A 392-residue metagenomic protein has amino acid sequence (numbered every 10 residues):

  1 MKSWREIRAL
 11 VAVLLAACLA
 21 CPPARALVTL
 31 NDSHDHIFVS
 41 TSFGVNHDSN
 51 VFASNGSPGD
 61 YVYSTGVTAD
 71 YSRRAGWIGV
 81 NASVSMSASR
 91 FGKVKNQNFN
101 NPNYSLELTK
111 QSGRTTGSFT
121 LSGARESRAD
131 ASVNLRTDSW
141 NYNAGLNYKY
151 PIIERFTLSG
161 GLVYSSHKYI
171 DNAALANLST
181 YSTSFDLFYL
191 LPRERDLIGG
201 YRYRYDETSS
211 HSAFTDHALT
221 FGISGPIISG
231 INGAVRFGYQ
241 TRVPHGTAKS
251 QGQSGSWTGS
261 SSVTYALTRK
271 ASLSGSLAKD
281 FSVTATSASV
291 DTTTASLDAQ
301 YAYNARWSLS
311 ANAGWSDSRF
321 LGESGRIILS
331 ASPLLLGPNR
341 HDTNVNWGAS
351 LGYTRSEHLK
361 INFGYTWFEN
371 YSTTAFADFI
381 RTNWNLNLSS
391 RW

Functional and structural regions predicted by a protein language model:
K2-V11: Bacterial N-terminal signal peptides that target proteins for export
V11-A20: Bacterial N-terminal signal peptides
R25-W392: Gram-negative and organellar
